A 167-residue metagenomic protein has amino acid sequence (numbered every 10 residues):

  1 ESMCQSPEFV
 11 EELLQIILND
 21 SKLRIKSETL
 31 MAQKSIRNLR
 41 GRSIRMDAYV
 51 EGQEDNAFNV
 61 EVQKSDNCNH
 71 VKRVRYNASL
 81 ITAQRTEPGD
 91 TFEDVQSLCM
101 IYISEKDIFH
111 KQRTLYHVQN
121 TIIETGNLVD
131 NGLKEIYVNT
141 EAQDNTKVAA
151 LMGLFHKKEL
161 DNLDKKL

Functional and structural regions predicted by a protein language model:
E1-L167: Elongated, amphipathic alpha-helical interaction scaffolds
